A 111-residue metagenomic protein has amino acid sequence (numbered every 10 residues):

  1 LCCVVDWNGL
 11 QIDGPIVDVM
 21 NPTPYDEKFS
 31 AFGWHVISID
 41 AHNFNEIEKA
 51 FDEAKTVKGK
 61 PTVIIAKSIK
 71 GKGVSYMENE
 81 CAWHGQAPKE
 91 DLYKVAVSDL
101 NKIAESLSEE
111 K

Functional and structural regions predicted by a protein language model:
L1-K111: Glycine-rich ThDP/TPP pyrophosphate-binding loop and its adjacent helix/strand module within ThDP-dependent enzymes
